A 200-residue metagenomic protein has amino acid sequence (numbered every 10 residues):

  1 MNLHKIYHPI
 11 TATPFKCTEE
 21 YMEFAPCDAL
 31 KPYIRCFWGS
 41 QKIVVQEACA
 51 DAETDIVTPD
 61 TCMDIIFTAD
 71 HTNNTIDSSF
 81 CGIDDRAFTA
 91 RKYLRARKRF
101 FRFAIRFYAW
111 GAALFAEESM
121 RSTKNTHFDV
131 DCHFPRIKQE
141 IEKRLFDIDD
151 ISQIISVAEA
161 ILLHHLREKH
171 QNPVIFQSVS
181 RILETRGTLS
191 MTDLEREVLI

Functional and structural regions predicted by a protein language model:
M1-T192, R196-L199: Alpha-helical bundle regulatory/interaction domains
